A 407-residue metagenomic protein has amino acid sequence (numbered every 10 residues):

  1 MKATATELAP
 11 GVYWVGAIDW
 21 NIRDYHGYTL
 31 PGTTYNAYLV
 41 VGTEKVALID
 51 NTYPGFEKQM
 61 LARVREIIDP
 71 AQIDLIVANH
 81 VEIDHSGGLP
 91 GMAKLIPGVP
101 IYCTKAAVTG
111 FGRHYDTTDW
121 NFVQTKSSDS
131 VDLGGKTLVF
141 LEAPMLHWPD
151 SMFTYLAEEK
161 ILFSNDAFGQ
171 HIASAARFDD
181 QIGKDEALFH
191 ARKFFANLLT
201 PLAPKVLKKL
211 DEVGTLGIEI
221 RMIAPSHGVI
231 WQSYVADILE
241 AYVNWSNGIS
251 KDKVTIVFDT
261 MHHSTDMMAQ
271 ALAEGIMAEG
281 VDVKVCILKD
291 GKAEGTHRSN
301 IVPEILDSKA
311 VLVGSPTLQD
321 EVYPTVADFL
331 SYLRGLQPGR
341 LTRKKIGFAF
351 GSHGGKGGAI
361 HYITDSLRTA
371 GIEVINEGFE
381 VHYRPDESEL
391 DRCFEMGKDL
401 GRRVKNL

Functional and structural regions predicted by a protein language model:
A5-E66, F153-L156, K160-S164, T265: Conserved beta-strand hairpin/beta-sheet module of binuclear metal-dependent hydrolase folds, prominently
T6-P10, Y102-S151, K205-K209: Metallo-beta-lactamase
V46, T137-P225, I230-S233: Metallo-beta-lactamase
I49-N51, I73-V81, I101-T104, L162-N165 (+1 more regions): Active-site neighborhood of phospho(di)ester-bond hydrolases with catalytic His/Asp-centered motifs
G55-Y102: Active-site metal-binding motif and surrounding structural segment of the metallo-beta-lactamase
A269-K284, D307, R368-E373: Short helix-loop-beta junction
A293-V374: Helix-loop-strand module that forms the ligand-binding subsite of alpha/beta enzymes
I375-L407: Glycine-rich phosphate/pyrophosphate-binding loop and the adjoining helix
